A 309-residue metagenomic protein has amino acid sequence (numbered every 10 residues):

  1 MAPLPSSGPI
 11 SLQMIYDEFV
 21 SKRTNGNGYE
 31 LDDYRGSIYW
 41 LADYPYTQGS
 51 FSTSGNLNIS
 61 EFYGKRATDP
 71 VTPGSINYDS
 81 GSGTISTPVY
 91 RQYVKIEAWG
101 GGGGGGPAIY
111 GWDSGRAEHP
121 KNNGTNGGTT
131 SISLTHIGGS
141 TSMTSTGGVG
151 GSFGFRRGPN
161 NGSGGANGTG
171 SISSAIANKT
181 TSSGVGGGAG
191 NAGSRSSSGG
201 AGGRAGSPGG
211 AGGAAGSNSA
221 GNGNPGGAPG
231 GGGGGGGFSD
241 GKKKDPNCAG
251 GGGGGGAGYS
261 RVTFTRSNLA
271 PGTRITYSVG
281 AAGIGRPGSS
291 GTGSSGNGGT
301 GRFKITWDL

Functional and structural regions predicted by a protein language model:
M1-L309: Glycine-biased low-complexity/repetitive sequence motifs
